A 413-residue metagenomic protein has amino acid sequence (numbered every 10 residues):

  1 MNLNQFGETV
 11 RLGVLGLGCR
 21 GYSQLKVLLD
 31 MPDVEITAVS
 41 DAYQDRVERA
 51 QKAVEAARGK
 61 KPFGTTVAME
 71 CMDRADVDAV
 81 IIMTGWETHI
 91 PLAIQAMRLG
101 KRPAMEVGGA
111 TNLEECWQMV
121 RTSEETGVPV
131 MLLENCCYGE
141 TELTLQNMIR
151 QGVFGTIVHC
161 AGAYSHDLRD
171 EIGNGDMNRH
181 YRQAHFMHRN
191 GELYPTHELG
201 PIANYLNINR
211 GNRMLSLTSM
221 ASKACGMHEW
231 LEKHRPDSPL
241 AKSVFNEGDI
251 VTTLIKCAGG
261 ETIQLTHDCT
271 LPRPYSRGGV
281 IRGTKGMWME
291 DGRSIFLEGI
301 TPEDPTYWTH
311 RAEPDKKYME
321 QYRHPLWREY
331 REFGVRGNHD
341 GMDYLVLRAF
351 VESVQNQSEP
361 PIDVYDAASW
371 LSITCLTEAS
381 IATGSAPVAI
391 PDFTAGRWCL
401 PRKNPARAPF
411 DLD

Functional and structural regions predicted by a protein language model:
M1-A57: N-terminal Rossmann-like dinucleotide-binding module
L3, M72, A79, G85-W86 (+2 more regions): Beta-strand-loop-alpha-helix segment that lines the small-molecule cofactor/substrate pocket of alpha/beta enzymes
G16, T126-M131, C136-F245: Predominantly a Rossmann-like dinucleotide-binding segment in NAD(P)-dependent oxidoreductases
K61-V67: Conserved SAM-binding strand-loop segment of SAM-dependent methyltransferases
V128, G155-H159, S380-G396, A406-D413: C-terminal capping/lid region of NAD(P)-dependent oxidoreductase domains
G226-G248, K256-C257, K285-I362, W398-D413: C-terminal glycine/acidic-rich active-site capping loop/insertion
L265-Y275: Glycine-rich phosphate/pyrophosphate-binding beta-alpha loops
